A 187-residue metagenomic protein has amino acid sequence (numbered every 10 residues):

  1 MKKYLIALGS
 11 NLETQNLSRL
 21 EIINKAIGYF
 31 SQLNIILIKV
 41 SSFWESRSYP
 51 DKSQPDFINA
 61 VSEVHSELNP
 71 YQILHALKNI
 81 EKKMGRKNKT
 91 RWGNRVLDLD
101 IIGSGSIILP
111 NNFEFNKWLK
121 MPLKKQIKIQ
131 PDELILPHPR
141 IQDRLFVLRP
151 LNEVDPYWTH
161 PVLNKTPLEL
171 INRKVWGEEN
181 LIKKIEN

Functional and structural regions predicted by a protein language model:
M1-I35, S41-E45: N-terminal beta1-alpha1 ligand-phosphate binding loop
S10, S62-L68, G103-S106: Short beta-strand-to-loop capping motifs
T14, N79-I80: Short, charged, low-hydrophobicity "junction" segments
K25-Y29, Q72-N79: Long, highly charged amphipathic alpha-helices
F30-N34, I80-G85: A common structural junction motif
K39-S66: Short, charge-patterned binding micro-sites
Y49, S53-D56, Y71-L74, E81-N187: Flexible, gly/pro- and Lys/Arg-enriched active-site loops
